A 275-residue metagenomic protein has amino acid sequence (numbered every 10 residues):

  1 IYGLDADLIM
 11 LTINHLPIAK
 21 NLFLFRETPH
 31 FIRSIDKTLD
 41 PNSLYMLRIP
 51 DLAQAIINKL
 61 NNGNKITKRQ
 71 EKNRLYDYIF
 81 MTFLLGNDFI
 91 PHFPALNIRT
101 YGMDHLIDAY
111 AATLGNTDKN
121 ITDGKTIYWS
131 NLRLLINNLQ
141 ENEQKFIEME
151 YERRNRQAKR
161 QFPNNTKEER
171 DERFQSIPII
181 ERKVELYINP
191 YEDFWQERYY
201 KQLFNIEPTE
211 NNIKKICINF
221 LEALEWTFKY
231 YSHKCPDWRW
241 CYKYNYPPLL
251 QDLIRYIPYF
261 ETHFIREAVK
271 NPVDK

Functional and structural regions predicted by a protein language model:
I1-K275: Long, low-complexity, charge-dense
